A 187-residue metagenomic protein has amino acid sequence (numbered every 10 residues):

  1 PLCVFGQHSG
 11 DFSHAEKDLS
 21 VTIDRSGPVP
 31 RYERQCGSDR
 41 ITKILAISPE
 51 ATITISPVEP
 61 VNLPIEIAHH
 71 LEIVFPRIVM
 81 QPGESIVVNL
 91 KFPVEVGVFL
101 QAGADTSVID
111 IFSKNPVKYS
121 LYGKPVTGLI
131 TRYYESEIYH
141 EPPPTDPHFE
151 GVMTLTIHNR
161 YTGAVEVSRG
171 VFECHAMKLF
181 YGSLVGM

Functional and structural regions predicted by a protein language model:
P1-M187: Interface-prone segments of viral and bacterial extracellular assemblies
